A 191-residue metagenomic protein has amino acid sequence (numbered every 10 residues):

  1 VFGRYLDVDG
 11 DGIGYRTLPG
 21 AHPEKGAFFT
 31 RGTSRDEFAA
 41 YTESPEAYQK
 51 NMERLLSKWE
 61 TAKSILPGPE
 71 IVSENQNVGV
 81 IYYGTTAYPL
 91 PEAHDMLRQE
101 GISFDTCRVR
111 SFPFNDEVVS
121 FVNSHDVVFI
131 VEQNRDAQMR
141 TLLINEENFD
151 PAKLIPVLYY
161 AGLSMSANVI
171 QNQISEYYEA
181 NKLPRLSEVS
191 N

Functional and structural regions predicted by a protein language model:
V1-N191: Flexible, low-complexity linker and terminal segments
